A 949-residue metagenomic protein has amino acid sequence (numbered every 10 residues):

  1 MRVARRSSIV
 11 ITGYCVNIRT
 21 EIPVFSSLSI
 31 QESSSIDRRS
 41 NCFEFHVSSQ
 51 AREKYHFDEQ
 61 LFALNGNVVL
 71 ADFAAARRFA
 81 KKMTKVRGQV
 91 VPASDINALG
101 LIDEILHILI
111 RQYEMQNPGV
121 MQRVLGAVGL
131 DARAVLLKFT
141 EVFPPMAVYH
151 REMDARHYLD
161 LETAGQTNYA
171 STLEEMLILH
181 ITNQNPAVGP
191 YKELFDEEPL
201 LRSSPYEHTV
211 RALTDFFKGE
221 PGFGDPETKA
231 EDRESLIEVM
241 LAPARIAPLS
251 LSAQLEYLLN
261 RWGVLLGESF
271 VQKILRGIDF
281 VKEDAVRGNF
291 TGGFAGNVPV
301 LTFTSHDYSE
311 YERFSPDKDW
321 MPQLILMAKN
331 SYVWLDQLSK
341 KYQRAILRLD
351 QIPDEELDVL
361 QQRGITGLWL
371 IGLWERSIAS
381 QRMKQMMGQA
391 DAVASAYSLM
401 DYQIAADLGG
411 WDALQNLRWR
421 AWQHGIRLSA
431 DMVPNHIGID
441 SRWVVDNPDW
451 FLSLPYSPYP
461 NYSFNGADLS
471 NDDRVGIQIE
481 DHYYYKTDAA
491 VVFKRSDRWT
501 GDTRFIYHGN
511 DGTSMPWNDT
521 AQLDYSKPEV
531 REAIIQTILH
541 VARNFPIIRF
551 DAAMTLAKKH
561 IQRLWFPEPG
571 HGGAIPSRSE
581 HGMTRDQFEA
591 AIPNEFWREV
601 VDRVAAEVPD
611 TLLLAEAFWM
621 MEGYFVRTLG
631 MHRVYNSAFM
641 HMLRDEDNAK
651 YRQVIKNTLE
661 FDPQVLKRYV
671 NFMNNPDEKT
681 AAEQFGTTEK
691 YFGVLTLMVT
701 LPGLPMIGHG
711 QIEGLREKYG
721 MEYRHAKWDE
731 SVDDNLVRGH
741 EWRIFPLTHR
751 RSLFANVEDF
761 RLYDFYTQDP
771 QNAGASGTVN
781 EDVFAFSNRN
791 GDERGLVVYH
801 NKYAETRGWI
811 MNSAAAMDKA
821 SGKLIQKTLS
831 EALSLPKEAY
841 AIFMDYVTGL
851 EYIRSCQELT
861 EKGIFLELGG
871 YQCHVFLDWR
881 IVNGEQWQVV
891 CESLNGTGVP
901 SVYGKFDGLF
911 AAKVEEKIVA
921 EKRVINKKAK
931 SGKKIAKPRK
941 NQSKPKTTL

Functional and structural regions predicted by a protein language model:
R2-I346, A405-W419, Q423-I426, G438-R750 (+8 more regions): Alpha-amylase-like alpha-glycosidases and glucanotransferases acting on alpha-linked glucans and related
I352-S377, Q381-M386, H540-R549: Catalytic domains of carbohydrate-active enzymes, especially glycoside hydrolases
E375-I426: Aromatic-lined substrate-binding rim segments of carbohydrate-active enzymes
A421, E915, V919-K934, P938 (+1 more regions): Extended alpha-helical scaffolding regions
P770-S830, L877: Carbohydrate-binding surface patches
P836-E861: Solvent-exposed beta-strand/loop surfaces of large extracellular or lumenal domains
L859-V890: C-terminal beta-strand-rich structural cap/linker in extracellular carbohydrate-active enzymes
N883-K930: Charged, amphipathic alpha-helical linkers/stalks
